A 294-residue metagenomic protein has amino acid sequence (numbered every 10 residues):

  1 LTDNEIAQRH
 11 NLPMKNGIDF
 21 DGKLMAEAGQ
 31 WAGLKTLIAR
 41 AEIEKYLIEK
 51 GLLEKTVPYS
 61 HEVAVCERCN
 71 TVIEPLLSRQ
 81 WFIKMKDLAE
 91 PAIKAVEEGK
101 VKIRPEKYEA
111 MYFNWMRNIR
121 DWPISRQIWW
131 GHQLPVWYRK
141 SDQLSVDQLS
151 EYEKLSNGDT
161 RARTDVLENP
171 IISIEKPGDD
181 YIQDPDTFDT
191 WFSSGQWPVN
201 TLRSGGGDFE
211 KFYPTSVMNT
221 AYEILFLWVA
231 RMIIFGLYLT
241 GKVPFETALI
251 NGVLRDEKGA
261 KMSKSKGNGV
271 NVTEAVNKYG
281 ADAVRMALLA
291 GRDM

Functional and structural regions predicted by a protein language model:
L1-S141, A260, K266-M294: Residue patterns forming the tRNA-binding/recognition surfaces of aminoacyl-tRNA synthetases and related DALR
G22, G99-V101, N114-W115, I119-M294: Conserved active-site neighborhood of enzyme catalytic/cofactor-binding cores
